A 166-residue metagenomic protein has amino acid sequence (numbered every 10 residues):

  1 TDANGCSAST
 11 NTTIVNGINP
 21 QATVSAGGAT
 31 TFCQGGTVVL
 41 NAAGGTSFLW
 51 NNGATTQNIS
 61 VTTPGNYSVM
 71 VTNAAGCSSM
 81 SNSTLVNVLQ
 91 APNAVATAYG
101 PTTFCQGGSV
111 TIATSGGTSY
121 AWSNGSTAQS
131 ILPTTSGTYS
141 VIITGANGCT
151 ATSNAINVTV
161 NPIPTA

Functional and structural regions predicted by a protein language model:
T1-A166: Proline- and Ser/Thr-rich low-complexity, intrinsically disordered segments
